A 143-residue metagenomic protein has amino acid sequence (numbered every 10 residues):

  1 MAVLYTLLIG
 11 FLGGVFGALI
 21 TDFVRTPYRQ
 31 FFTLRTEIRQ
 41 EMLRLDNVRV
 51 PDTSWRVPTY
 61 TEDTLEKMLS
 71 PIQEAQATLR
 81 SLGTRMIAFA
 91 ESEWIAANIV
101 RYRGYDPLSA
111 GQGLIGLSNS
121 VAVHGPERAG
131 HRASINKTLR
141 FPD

Functional and structural regions predicted by a protein language model:
M1-R25: Membrane-embedded hydrophobic alpha-helical segments
G17-D143: Conserved non-transmembrane functional hotspots
